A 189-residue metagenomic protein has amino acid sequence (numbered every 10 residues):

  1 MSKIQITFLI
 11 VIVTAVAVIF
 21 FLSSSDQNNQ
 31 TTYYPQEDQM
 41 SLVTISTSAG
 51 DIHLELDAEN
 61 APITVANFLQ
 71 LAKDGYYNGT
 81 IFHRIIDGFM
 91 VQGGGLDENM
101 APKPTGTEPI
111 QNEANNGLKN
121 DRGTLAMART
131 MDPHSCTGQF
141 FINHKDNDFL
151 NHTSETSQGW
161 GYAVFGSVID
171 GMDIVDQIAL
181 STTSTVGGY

Functional and structural regions predicted by a protein language model:
S2-Y189: Cyclophilin-like peptidyl-prolyl cis-trans isomerases
